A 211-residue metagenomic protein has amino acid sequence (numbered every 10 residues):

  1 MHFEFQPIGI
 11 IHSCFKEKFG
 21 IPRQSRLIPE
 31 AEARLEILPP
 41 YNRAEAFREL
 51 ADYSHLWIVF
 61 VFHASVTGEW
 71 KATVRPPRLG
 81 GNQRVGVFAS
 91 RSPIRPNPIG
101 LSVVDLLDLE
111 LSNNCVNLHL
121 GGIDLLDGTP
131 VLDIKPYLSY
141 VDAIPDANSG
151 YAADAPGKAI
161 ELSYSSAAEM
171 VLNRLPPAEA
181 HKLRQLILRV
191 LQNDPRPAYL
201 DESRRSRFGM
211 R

Functional and structural regions predicted by a protein language model:
M1-P7, P93-V104: Short coil-to-beta-strand transition motifs
H2-A44, L50-D52, Y140-Q192: Arg/Lys-rich, positively charged N-terminal/basic patches that mediate binding to nucleic acids
H12, V104-L107: Conserved positions in beta-strands of structured domains
K16, L109-C115, L125: Short, conserved beta-turn/loop elements at beta-strand boundaries and strand-helix junctions
S25-E30, L109-N114, S203-R205: Short, ordered beta-strand-loop transition motifs
A46-G100, L200-S206: Active-site-adjacent substructure of cysteine-protease-like catalytic cores
L118-A152: Flexible glycine-rich active-site/ligand-binding loops centered on an Asp-His dyad
Q185-M210: A conserved acidic, glycine/proline-rich C-terminal tail/linker
